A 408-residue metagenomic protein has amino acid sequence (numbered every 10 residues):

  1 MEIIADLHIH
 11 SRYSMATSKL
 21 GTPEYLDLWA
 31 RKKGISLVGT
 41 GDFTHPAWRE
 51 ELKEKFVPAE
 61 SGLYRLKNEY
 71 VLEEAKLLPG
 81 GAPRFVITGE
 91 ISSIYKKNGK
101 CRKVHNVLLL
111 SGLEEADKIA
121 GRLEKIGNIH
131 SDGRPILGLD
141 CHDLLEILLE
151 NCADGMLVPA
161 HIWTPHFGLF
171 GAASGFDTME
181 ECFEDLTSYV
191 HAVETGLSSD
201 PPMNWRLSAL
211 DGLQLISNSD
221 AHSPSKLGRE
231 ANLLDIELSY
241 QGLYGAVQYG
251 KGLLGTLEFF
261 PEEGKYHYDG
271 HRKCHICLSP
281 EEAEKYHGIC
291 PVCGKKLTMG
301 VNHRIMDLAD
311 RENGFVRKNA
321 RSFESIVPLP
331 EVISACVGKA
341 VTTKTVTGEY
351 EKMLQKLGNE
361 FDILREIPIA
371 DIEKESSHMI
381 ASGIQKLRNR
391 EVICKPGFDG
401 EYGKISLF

Functional and structural regions predicted by a protein language model:
M1-I3, L28, P46, V57 (+7 more regions): C-terminal functional module detector
M1-S11: Replace "His-x-His-based motif
E2, R49-H191: Extended substrate/RNA-proximal surfaces in nucleic-acid metabolism proteins
I9-T22: Active-site mouth loops of central-metabolism enzymes
R12-S14, T40-R49, I94, E115 (+3 more regions): Active-site environment of divalent metal-dependent phosphoester hydrolases
M15-S18, R49-K53, F167-S174, W205 (+2 more regions): Histidine/acidic-residue-rich catalytic or RNA/ligand-binding cores of hydrolases and nuclease-related proteins
W29-W48, M156-V158, H191: Divalent metal-dependent hydrolysis catalytic cores, especially in the metallo-beta-lactamase
F56-A59, L63-I87, L186-Y189, L197-S239: Conserved beta-sheet core of the metallophosphoesterase superfamily
